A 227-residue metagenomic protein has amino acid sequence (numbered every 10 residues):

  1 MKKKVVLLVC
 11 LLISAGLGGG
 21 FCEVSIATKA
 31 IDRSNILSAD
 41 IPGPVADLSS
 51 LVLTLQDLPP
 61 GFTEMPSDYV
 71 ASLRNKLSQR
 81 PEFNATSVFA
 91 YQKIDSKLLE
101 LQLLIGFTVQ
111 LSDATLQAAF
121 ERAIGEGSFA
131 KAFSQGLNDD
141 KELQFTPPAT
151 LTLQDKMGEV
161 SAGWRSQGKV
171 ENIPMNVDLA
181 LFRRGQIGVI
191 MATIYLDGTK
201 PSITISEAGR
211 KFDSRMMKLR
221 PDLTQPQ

Functional and structural regions predicted by a protein language model:
M1-K4: Positively charged n-region of N-terminal signal peptides that target proteins for export
V9-G16: Bacterial N-terminal signal peptides
V24-L98, S134-L151, K156, Q227: N-terminal "mature-domain start" segment
P44, D57, L143-R215, Q225-Q227: A short, solvent-exposed beta-edge/loop patch
L51, K97, V109, D113 (+4 more regions): Solvent-exposed, acidic/flexible segments
L53, D57, T63, S112 (+2 more regions): Sec-exported extracytoplasmic/periplasmic mature domains
T54, L116-F120, G125, F129 (+3 more regions): Stable alpha-helical elements in mature extracytoplasmic
N84-G125: A short acidic-to-branched-hydrophobic micro-motif
